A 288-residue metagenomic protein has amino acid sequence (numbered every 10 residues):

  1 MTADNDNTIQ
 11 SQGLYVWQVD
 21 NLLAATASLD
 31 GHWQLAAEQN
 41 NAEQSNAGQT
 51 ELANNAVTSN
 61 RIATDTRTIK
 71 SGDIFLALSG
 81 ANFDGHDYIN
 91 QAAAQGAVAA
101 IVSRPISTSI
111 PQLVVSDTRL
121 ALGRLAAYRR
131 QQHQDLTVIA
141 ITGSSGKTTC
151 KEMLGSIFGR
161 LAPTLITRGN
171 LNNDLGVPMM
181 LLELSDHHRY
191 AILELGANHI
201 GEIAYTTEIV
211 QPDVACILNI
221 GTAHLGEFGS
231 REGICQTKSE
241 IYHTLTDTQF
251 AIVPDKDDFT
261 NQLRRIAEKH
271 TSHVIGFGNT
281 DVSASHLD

Functional and structural regions predicted by a protein language model:
T2-N41, G48-T142, T149-R160, L182: Short, basic phosphate-binding NTP loop
A3-D4, R231-E232, R265-E268, S272-D288: Adenine nucleotide phosphate-binding catalytic loops in nucleotide-utilizing enzymes
R61-I62, I200-I203, V282-S283: Glycine-rich, charged/polar anion/phosphate-binding loops that engage phosphate groups from diverse ligands
A77, V102, V114-V115, A140 (+5 more regions): Structural signal for conserved beta-strand scaffold positions within catalytic alpha/beta enzyme cores
I106, T118, N170, G278-T280 (+1 more regions): Short, solvent-exposed coil/turn elements at secondary-structure transition points
I106-S109, D257-Q262, V282-S283: Short, charged/polar "capping" segments at the starts of alpha-helices and the immediately preceding loops
P111, P163, T271-H273: Conserved beta-strand segments of alpha/beta enzyme cores
A121-D255, F259-K269: Phosphate-binding loop of NTP-binding sites
